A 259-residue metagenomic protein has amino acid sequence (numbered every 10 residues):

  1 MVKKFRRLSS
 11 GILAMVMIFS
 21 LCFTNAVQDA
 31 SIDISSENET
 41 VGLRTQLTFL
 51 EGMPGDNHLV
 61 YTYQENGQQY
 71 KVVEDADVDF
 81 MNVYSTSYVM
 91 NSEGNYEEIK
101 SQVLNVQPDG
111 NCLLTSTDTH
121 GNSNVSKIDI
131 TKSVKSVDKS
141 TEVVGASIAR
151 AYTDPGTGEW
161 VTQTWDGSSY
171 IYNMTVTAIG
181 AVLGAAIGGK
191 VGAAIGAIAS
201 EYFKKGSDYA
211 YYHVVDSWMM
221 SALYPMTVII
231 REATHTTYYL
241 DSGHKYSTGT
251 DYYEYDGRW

Functional and structural regions predicted by a protein language model:
V2-I12: Bacterial N-terminal signal peptides that target proteins for export
S10, F19-R44: Sec-dependent signal peptide cleavage junction
I32-S85: Short Lys/Arg-enriched alpha/beta "domain-start" segment
Y88-N91, A233-H244: Core beta-strand residues in small-molecule sensory/regulatory alpha/beta domains
N95-Y152: Non-catalytic propeptide/linker segments at domain boundaries
I130-L183, F203-T236: Add "or lipid-surface remodeling" -> "...that mediate pore formation, membrane permeabilization, membrane fusion
T177-G196: Short hydrophobic membrane-inserting alpha-helices and related fusion/pore-forming segments
K245-W259: Short, low-complexity, Pro/Ser/Thr/Gly-rich segments in the mature regions of secreted, periplasmic
